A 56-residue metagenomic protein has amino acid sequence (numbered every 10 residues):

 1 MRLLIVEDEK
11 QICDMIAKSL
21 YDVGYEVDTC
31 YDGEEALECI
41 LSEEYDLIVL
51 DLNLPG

Functional and structural regions predicted by a protein language model:
M1: Nucleotide donor/acceptor-binding cores
L4, T29-L47: Acidic, metal-coordinating helix/loop segments flanking the phosphotransfer/catalytic sites of two-component signaling
E7: Conserved acidic carboxylate
K10-D28, S42: Two-component/phosphorelay signaling modules centered on CheY-like receiver
T29, L54-G56: Residue-level signal for the "D+5" position in two-component response regulator receiver
D51: Active-site residues of response regulator receiver
